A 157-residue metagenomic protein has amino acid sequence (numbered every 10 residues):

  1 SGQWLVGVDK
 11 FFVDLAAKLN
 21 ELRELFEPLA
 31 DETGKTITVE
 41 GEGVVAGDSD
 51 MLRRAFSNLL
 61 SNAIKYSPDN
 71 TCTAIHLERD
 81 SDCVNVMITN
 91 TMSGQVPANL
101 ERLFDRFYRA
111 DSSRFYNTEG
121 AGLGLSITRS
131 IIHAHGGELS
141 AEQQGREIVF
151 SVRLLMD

Functional and structural regions predicted by a protein language model:
G2-V8, V44-G47: Conserved micro-motifs of the catalytic ATP-binding
W4, L29-V39: Short conserved segments within the C-terminal catalytic ATPase subdomain
A63-I64: Short helix-loop "hinge" at the ATP-lid/N-box region of the Bergerat-fold HATPase_c
N70-D82: Short beta-strand/loop element within the Bergerat-fold HATPase_c
Q95-Y108: Short conserved segment of the HATPase_c
G124, T128: Short alpha-helical Gxxx[C/S/T] motif in the catalytic ATP-binding
